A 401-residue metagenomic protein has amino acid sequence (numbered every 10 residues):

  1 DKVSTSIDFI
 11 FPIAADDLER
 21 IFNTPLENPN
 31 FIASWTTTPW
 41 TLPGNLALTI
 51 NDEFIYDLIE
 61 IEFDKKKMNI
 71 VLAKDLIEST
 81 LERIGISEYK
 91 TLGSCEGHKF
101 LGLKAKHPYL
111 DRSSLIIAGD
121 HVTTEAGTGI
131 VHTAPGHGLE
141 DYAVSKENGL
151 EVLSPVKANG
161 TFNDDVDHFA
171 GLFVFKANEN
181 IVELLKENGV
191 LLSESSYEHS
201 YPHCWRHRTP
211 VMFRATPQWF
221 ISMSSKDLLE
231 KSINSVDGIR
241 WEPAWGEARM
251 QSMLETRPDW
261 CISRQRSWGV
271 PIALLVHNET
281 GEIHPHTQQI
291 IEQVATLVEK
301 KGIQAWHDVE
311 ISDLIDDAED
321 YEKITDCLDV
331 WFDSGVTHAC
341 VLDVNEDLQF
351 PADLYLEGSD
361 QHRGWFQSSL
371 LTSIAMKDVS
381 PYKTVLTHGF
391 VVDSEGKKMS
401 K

Functional and structural regions predicted by a protein language model:
D1-P43, F63, K99-K106, R112 (+5 more regions): Residue patterns forming the tRNA-binding/recognition surfaces of aminoacyl-tRNA synthetases and related DALR
A47, F54-I130, L139-A143: Protease-associated
Y109-I117, K323-A352, K383: Active-site-adjacent "gating/activation" loops or surface patches in catalytic cores
T133-G136, F175, E322-D326, D347-E357 (+1 more regions): Conserved phosphate-binding loops in nucleotide/dinucleotide-binding enzymes
L139-V144, S368-K377: Alpha-helical support elements that line or immediately flank enzyme active sites and cofactor-binding pockets
K146-P155, E183-S193, Q265, D316-E322 (+3 more regions): Secondary-structure transition/capping motifs at alpha-helix termini and the adjoining loop/turn into the next element
M253-P258, S263-L275, W306-L314, E322-W331 (+4 more regions): Catalytic cores of enzymes that engage adenine nucleotides and/or redox cofactors via long glycine-rich, Lys/Arg/His
L274-D320: Glycine-rich (often Gly-Gly/Gly-Pro-rich) flexible segments and glycine-rich loop motifs, frequently accented by
